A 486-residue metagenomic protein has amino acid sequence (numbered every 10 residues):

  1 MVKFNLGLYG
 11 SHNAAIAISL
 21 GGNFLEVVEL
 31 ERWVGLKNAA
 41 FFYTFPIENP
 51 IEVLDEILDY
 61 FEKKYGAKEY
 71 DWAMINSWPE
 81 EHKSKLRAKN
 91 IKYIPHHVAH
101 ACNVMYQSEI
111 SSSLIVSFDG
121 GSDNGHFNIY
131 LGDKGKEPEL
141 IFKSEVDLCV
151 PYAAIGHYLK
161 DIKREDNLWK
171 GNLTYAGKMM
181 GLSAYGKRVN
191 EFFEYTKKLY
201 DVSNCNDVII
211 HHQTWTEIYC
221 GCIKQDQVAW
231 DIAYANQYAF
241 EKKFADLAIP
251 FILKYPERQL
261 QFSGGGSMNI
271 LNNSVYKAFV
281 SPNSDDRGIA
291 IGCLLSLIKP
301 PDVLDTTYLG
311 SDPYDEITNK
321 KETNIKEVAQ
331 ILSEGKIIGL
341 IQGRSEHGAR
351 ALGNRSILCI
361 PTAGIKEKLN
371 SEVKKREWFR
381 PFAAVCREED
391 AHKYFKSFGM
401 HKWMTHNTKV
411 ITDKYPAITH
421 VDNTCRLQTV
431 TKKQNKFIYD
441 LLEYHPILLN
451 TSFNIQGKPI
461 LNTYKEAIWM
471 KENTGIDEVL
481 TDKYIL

Functional and structural regions predicted by a protein language model:
M1-L6: Extreme N-terminal starter segment of soluble prokaryotic enzymes
G7-K37, P79-L86, Y93-L199, I249-I252 (+1 more regions): Flexible beta->alpha loop and helix N-cap segments adjacent to enzyme active/binding sites
N13-A15, S19-R87, L182-A235, L247: Conserved active-site "lid/cap" helical segment
P46-V53, F240-K243, K320-T323, K433-Q434: Soluble or luminal CAZymes and related metallo-dependent hydrolases
G66-W78, P256-G265, G339: Short glycine-rich phosphate-binding loop at a beta-alpha junction
V228-I232, N236, F240, G264-M268 (+1 more regions): Secondary-structure capping and boundary motifs in well-ordered enzyme cores
Y234-R258: Phosphate/ATP-binding catalytic cores across multiple sugar-kinase/actin-like superfamilies, primarily ASKHA
N236, Q261, I455-Q456: A generic structural signal for short
